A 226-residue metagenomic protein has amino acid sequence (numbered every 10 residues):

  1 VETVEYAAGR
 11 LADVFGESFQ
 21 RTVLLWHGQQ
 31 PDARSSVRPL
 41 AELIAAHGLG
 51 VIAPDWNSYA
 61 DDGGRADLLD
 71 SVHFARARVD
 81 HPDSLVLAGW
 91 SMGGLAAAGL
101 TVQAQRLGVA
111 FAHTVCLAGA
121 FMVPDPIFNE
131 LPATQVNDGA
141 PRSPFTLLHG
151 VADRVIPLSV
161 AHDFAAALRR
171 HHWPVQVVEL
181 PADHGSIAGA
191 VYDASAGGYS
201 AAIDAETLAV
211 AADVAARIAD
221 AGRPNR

Functional and structural regions predicted by a protein language model:
V1-S18: N-terminal cap/lid segment of alpha/beta-hydrolase-fold proteins
Q20, H27-D32: Active-site glycine-rich loops that stabilize anionic/oxyanionic intermediates across multiple enzyme folds
Q30-A41, W56, S159: The serine-hydrolase catalytic nucleophile loop
A45-D61: Conserved alpha/beta-hydrolase
A60-V79: Alpha/beta-hydrolase active-site loop
H73-V136: Primarily recognizes the serine-hydrolase "nucleophile elbow" in alpha/beta-hydrolase and SGNH/GDSL folds
A118-H172, Q176: The feature captures the conserved acid-bearing segment of alpha/beta-hydrolase catalytic domains
H171-R226: C-terminal catalytic histidine-bearing segment of alpha/beta-hydrolase fold enzymes
